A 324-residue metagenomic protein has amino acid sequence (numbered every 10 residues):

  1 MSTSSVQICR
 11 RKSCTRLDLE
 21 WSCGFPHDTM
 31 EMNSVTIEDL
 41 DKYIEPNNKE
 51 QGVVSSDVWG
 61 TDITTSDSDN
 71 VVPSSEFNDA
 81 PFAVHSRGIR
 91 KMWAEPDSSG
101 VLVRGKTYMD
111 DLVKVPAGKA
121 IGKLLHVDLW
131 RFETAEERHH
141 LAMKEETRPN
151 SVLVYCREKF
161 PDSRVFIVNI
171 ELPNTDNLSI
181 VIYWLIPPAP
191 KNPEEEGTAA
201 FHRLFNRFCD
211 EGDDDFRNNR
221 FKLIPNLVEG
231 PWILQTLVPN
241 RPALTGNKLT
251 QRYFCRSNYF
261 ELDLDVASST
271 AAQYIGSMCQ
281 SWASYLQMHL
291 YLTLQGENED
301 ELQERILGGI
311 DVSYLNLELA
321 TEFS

Functional and structural regions predicted by a protein language model:
S2-P187, E196: Extended, low-complexity intrinsically disordered regions enriched in serine/proline/glycine/threonine
S151-S163, N169-S324: Extended amphipathic alpha-helical regions
